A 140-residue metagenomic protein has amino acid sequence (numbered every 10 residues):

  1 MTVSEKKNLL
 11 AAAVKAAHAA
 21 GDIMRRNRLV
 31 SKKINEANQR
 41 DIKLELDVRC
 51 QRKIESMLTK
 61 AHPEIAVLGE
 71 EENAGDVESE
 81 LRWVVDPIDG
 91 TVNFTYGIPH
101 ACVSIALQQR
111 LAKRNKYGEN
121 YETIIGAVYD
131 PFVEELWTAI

Functional and structural regions predicted by a protein language model:
M1-I88: N-terminal subdomain of lithium-sensitive/metallo-dependent phosphomonoesterases centered on the IMPase/IPPase/PAP
E78-I140: DPxDG-like acidic metal-binding loop motif
